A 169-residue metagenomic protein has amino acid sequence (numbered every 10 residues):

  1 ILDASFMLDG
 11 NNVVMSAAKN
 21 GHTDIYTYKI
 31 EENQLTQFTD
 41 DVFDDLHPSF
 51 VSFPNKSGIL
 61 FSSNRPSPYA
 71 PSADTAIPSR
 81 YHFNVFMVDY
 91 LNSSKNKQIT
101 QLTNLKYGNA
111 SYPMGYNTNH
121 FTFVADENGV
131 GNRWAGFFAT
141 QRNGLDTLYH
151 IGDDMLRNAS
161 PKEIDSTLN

Functional and structural regions predicted by a protein language model:
I1-L2, M7-T27, E32-L35, T39-L46 (+3 more regions): A flexible loop/linker signature enriched in serine peptidases of the S9 family
F6-M7, F50-F53, M114-Y116: Structural signature of eukaryotic scaffold interfaces centered on beta-propeller domains
F38, Q101-T103, K162-E163, T167-N169: Local beta-strand/beta-hairpin segments that build beta-sheet-rich folds
L148-L168: Eukaryote-biased recognition of long, low-complexity, charge-rich segments
